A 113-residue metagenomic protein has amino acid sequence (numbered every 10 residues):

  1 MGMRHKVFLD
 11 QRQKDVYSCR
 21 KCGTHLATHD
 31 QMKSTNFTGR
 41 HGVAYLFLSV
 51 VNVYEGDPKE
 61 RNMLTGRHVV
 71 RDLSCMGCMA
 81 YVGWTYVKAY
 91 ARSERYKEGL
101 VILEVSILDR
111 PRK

Functional and structural regions predicted by a protein language model:
M1-K113: N-terminal pre-domain and mature-chain start segments
